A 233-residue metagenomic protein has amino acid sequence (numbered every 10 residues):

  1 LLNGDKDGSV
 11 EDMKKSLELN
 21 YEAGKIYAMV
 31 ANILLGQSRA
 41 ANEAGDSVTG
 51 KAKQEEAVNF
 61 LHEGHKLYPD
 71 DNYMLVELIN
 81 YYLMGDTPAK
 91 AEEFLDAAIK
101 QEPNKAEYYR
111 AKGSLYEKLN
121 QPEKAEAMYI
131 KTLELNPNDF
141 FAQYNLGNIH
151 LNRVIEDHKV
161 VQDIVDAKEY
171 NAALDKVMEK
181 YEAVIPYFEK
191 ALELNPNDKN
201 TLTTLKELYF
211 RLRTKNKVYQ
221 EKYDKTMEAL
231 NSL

Functional and structural regions predicted by a protein language model:
N3, Q37, K51, G85 (+4 more regions): Structural motif corresponding to the intra-repeat A-B loop/turn of tetratricopeptide repeats
S16, E63-G64, A97-A98, K131-T132 (+1 more regions): Canonical positions in the second alpha-helix
L19, L67-Y68, Q101, L135 (+2 more regions): Structural marker of alpha-solenoid helical repeat scaffolds
